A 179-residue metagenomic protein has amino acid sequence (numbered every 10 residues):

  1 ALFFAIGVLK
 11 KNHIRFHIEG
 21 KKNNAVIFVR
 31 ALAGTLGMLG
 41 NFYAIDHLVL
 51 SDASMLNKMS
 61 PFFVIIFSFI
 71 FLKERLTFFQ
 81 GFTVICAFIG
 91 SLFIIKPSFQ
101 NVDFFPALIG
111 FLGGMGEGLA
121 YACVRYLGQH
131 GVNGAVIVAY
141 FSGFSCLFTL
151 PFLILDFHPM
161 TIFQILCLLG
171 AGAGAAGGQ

Functional and structural regions predicted by a protein language model:
A1-F3, Y43-S60, D103-G116, T161-A176: Structural signature of hydrophobic alpha-helical transmembrane segments
A1-V29, F78, V102, G143 (+1 more regions): Membrane-interface interhelical linkers
N12-S51, A173-Q179: Specific transmembrane alpha-helical segments of multi-pass solute transporters/efflux pumps, especially DMT/EamA
A31-L39, P61-I66, S91-L92, G118 (+2 more regions): Hydrophobic/small/kink-forming positions within alpha-helical transmembrane segments of polytopic membrane proteins
Y43, S60-F82: C-terminal transmembrane-helix exit sites in multi-pass transporters
A44-I45, L50, L56, I70-L72 (+2 more regions): Hydrophobic/aromatic residues within transmembrane alpha-helices of multi-pass small-molecule transporters
F79-K96: Hydrophobic transmembrane alpha-helices of multi-pass small-molecule transport proteins
F99-D156: Transmembrane alpha-helical segments that form core, pore/gating elements of small-molecule transporters/exporters
